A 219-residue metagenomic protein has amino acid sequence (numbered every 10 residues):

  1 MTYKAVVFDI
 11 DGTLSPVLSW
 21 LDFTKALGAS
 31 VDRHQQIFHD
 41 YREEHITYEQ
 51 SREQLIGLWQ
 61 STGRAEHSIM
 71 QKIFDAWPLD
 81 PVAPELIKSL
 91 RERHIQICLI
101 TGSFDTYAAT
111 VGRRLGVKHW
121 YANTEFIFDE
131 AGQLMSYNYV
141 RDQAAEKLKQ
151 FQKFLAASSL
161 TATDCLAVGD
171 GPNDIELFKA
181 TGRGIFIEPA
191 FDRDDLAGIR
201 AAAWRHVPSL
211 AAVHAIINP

Functional and structural regions predicted by a protein language model:
M1-E49, E53: Active-site neighborhood of HAD-like aspartate-dependent phosphohydrolases
G63-W77, L134-D142: Glycine-rich phosphate-binding "P-loop"
S68-D105: Short, acidic loop-to-helix structural element flanking the phosphoryl-transfer center in phosphate-processing enzymes
P84-E92, K147-L148, Q152-S159, K179: Surface-exposed amphipathic alpha-helices with a cationic face
T101-G102, A162-P208: Acidic, Mg2+-coordinating phosphoryl-transfer loop and its flanking beta/alpha structural elements, shared across
A109-C165: Substrate-recognition "cap/lid" segment bordering the active-site pocket of phosphatases
W120-Y121, W204-V213: Short acidic-hydrophobic, aromatic-tinged amphipathic segments that line or gate anion-handling sites
F128-M135, D194-W204, I216-P219: Short, charged, surface-exposed secondary-structure boundary motifs
